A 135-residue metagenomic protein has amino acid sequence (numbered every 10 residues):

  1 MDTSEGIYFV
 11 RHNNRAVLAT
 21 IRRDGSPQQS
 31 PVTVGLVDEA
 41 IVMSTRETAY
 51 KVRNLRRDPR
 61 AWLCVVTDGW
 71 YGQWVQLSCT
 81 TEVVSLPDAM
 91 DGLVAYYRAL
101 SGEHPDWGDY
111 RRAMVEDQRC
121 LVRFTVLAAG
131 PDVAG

Functional and structural regions predicted by a protein language model:
M1-A16: Short, basic/aromatic recognition patches
T3-S4, T48-A49, W107-G108: Structural motif corresponding to alpha-helix initiation and N-cap regions
Y8-R11, R56-R57, V115: Alpha-helix boundary recognition
N14-E47, R53, A61-V65, W74-Q76: Short beta-strand segments
N14-R15, R60, P105, A129: Generic structural signal for secondary-structure transition and capping sites
D68-W70: AMP-binding (ANL) adenylation modules
Q73-G135: Charged, gly/pro-rich active-site loop segments
